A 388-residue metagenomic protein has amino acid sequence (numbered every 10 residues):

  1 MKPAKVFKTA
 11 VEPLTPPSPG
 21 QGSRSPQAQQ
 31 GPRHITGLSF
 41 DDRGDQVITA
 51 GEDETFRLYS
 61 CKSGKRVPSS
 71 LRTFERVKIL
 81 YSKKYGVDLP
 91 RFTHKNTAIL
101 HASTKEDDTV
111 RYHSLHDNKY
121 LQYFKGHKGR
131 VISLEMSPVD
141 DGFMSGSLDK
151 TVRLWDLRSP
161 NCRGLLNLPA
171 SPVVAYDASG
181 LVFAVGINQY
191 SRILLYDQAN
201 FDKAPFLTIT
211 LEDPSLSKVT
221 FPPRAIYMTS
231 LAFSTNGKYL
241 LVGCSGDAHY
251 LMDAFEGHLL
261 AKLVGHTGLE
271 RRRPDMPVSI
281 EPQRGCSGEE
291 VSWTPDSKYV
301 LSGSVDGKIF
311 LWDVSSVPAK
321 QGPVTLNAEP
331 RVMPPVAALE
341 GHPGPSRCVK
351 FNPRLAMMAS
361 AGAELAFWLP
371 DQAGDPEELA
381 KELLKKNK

Functional and structural regions predicted by a protein language model:
M1-K388: WD40-repeat beta-propeller superdomains and closely related acidic/aromatic-rich repeat-like regions
